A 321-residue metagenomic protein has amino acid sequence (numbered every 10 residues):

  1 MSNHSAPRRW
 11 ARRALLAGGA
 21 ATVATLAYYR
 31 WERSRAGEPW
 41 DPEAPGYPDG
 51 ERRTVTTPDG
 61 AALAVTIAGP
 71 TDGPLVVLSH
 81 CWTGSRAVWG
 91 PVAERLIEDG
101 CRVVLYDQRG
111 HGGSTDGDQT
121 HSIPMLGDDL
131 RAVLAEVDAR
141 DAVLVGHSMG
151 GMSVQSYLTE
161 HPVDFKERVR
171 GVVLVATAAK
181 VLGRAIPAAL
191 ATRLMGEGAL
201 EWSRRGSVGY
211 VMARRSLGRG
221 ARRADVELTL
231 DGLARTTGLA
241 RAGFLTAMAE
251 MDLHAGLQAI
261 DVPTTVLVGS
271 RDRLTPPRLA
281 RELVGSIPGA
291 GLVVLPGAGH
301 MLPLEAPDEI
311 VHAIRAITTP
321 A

Functional and structural regions predicted by a protein language model:
A6-R33: Hydrophobic alpha-helical topogenic segments used for membrane insertion/localization
D41-L63: N-terminal cap/lid segment of alpha/beta-hydrolase-fold proteins
A61, E98, R102, Q108-M149 (+2 more regions): Active-site loop/oxyanion-hole signature of alpha/beta-hydrolase fold enzymes
A61, T66-T115: Conserved HGGG/HGGXW glycine-rich cap/lid loop of the alpha/beta-hydrolase fold
R140-G183: Conserved hydrolase catalytic core segment
W202-Q258: Conserved alpha/beta-hydrolase catalytic His-Asp/Glu region
I260, V266-V268, D272: Short beta-strand/loop motif that positions the catalytic acidic residue of the alpha/beta-hydrolase fold
L295-V311: Catalytic histidine-centered segment of alpha/beta-hydrolase-like enzymes
